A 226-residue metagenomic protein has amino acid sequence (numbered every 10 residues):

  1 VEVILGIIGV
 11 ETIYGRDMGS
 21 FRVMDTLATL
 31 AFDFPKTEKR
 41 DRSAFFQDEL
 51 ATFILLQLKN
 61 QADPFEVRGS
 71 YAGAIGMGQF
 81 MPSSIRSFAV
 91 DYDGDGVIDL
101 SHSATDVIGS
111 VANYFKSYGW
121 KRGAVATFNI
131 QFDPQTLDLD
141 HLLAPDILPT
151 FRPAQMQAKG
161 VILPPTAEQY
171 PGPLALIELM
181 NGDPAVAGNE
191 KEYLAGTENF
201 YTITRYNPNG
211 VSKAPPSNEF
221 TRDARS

Functional and structural regions predicted by a protein language model:
V1-N181, E190-A195, T204-T221, S226: Catalytic glycan-binding domains that act on GlcNAc-containing polysaccharides
A187: N-terminal entrance/gating region of PLP-dependent enzymes' catalytic architecture
